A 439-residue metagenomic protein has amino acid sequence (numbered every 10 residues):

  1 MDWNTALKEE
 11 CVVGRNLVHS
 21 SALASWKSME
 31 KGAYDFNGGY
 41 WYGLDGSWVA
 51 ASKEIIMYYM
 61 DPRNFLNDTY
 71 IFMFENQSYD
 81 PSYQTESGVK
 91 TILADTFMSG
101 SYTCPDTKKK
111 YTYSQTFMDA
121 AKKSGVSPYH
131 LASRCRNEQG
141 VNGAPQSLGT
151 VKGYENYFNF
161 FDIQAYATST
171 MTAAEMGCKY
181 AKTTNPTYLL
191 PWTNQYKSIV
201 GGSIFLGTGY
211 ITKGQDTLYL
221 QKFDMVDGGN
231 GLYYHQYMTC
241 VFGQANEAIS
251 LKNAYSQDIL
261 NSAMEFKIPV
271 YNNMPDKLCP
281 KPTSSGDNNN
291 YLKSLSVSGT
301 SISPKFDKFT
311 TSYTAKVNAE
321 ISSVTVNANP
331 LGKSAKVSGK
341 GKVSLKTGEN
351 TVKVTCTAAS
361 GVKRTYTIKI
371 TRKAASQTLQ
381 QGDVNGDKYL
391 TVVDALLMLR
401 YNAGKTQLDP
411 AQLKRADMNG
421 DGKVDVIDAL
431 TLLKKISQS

Functional and structural regions predicted by a protein language model:
M1-S124, I211-S285: Cell-wall glycan-active module
Y83, T107-Q115, G125-Y129, L189-K197 (+2 more regions): Soluble non-cytosolic domains of exported or imported proteins
A94-K122, R136, G140, Q146-S147 (+1 more regions): Alpha-helical segment that forms one wall of the substrate-binding/catalytic cleft in peptidoglycan-active domains
V126-S133, V343, E349-N350: Alpha-helical scaffolds flanking conserved acidic
P128-H130, Q139-Y154, K405-L408, S439: Secretory-pathway/luminal and periplasmic proteins that interact with or process carbohydrate-rich
S147-T187, D224, G229-Y255: Catalytic and substrate-binding regions of cell-wall glycan-acting enzymes that process beta-1,4-linked
C279-T378: Beta-rich interaction/scaffold domains
A374-S439: Cellulosome-associated attachment modules in secreted, modular CAZymes
